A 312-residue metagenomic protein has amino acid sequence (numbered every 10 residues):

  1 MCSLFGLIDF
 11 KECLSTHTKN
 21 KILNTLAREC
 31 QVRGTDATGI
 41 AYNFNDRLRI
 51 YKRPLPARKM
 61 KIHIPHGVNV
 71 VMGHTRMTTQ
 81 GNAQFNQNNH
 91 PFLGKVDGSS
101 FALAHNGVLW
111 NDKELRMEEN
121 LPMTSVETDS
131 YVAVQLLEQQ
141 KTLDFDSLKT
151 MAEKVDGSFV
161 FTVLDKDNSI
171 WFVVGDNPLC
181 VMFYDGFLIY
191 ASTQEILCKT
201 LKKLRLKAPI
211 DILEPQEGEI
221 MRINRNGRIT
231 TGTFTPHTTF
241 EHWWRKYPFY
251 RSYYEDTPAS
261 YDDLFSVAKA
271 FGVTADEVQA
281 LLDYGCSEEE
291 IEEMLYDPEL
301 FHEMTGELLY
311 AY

Functional and structural regions predicted by a protein language model:
M1-Y312: Conserved short alpha-helical segments that host acidic/polar catalytic motifs at enzyme active sites
